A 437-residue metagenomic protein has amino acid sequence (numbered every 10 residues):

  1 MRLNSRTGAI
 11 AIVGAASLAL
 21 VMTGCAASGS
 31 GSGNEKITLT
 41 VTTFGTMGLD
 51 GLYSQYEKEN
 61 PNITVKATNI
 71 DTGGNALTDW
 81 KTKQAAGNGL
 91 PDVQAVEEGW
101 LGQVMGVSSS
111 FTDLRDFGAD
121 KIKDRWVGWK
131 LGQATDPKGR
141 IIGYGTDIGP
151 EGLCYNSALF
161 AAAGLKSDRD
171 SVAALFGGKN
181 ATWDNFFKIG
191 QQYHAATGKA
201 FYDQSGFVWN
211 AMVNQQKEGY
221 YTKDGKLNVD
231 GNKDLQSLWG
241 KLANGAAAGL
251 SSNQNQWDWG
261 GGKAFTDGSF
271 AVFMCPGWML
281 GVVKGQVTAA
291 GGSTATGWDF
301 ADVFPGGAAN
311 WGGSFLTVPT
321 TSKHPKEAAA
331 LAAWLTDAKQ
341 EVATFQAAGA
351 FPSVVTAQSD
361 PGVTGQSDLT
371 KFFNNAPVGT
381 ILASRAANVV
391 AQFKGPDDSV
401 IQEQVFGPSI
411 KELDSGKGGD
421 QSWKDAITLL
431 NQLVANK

Functional and structural regions predicted by a protein language model:
R2-L101, D120-D124, K166-S167, K339-A343 (+1 more regions): Conserved N-terminal structural module of periplasmic/extracytoplasmic solute-binding proteins
N69-W80, E98-G99, K179-N185, S252-D267: Short helix-initiation/N-cap motifs at beta->coil->alpha
L77-G89, G106-S108, L159-F160, N185-Q192 (+2 more regions): Short helices/loops that flank or line small-molecule/ion binding pockets
E97-G152, D184, A295-A301: Hinge/lid segment of periplasmic solute-binding proteins
R115-W126, S171-K179, E218-L238, G285-G291 (+2 more regions): Short, solvent-exposed loop/beta-turn-alpha elements that line the ligand-binding surface or hinge of extracytoplasmic
F187-Q191, D224-N255, D299: Glycine-centered hinge/linker elements that transmit conformational signals in sensory and ligand-binding systems
A247, T288-P352: Extracytoplasmic/periplasmic substrate-recognition and gating elements
T370-N431: C-terminal capping/gating helix-and-loop segments adjacent to ligand/active sites or protein-protein/ligand interfaces
